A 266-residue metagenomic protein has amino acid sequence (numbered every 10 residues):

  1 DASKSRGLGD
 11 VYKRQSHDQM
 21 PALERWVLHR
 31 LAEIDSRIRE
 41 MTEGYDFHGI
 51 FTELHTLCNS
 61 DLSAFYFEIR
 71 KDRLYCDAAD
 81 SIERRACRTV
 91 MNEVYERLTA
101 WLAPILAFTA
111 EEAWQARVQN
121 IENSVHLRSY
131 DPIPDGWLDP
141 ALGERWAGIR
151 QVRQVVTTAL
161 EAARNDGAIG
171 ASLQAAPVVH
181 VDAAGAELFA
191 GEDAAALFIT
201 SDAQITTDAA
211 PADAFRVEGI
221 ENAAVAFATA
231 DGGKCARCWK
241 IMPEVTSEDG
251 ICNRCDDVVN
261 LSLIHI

Functional and structural regions predicted by a protein language model:
D1-Y12, I266: Short, small-residue-biased leader/transition segments that mark boundaries at the very start of proteins
K13-E40, F67-A159, A163-A183, T206 (+3 more regions): Acidic, turn-prone loop/beta-hairpin segments
T42-G49: Short helix-adjacent coil turns
L62: TRNA-recognition modules of translation machinery and tRNA-sensing kinases, especially anticodon-binding
L197-I199, A203: A glycine-rich helix N-cap at a beta->alpha junction
C235, C252-C255: Short cysteine-rich clusters marking metal-coordination/redox-active sites
W239-M242, D256: Cys/His-coordinated zinc-binding microdomains
P243-T246, N260: Short functional micro-motifs and their immediate structural scaffolds
